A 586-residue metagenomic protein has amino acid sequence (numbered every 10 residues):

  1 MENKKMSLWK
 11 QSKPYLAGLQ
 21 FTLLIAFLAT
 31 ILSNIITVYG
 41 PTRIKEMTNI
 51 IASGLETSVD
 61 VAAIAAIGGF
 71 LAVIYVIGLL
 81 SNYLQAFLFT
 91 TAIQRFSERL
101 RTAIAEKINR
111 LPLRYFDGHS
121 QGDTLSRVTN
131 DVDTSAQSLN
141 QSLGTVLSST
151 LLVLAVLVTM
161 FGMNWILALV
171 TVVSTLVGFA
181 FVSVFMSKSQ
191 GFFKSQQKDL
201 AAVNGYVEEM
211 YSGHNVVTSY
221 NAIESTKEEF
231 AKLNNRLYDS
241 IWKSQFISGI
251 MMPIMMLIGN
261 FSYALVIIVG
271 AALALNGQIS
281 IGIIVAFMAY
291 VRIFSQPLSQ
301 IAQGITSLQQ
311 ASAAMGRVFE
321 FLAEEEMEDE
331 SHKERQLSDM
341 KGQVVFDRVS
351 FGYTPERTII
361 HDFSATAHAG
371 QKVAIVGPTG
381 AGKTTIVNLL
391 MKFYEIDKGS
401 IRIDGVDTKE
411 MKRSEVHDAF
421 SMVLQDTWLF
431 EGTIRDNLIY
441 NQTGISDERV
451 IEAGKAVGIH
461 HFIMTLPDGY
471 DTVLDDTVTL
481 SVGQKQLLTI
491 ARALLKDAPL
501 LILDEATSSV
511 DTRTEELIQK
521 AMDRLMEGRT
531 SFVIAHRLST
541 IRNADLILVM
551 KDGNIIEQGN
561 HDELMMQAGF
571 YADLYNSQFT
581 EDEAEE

Functional and structural regions predicted by a protein language model:
M1-T37, A52-I67, Q85-F89, I93 (+9 more regions): Membrane-integrated ABC transporters
L8, F89, I93, N109-V153: Juxtamembrane loop-to-helix connectors within ABC transporter transmembrane domains
A17-G18, L113-R114, V132-L139, L143 (+8 more regions): An intracellular "coupling" helix at the cytosolic face of ABC transporter transmembrane type-1 domains
F21-E46, I67, L71, A86-T90 (+6 more regions): Alpha-helical segments in transporter systems
L23-S81, F161-I166, G277-I281: Transmembrane helix-loop-helix hairpins at lipid-water interfaces of multipass membrane proteins, especially the type-1
S53-L55, D60, T159-V173, K243-G316 (+1 more regions): Helix-loop-helix
E330-S331, L337-E586: ABC-type nucleotide-binding domain
